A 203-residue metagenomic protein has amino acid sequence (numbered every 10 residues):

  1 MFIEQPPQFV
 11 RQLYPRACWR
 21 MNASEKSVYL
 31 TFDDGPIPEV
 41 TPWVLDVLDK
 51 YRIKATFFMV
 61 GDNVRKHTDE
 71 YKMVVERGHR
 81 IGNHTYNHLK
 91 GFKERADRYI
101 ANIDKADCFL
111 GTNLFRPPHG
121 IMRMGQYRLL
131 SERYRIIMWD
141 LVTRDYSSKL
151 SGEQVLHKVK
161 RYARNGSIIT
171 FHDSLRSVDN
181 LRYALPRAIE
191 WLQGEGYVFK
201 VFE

Functional and structural regions predicted by a protein language model:
M1-C18, F92-K93, D97, M124-R128 (+1 more regions): Alpha-helical membrane-targeting segments
M1-T31, P36-K50, K66-D69, R187-E203: N-terminal pre-catalytic segment of deacetylase/amide-hydrolase enzymes
G35-E39, F58-H67, L89-D97, R116-R123 (+2 more regions): Acidic-and-aromatic substrate-binding clefts and catalytic sites of carbohydrate-active enzymes
L45-K54, F58, H79-R80, Y86-L89 (+3 more regions): CE4/NodB-like, metal-dependent polysaccharide N-deacetylase domain that modifies extracellular/periplasmic N-acetylated
K50-E76: A short, conserved beta-to-alpha structural element at the edge of catalytic cores that scaffolds binding
D69-K72, A96-I103, S151-H157, R182-P186: Charged helix-capping and loop-helix junction motifs
I121, Q126-K160, G196-E203: His/Asp/Glu-enriched short active-site or ligand-binding loop at hydrolase and phosphoryl-transfer sites
V159-E203: Catalytic grooves of carbohydrate-active enzymes
